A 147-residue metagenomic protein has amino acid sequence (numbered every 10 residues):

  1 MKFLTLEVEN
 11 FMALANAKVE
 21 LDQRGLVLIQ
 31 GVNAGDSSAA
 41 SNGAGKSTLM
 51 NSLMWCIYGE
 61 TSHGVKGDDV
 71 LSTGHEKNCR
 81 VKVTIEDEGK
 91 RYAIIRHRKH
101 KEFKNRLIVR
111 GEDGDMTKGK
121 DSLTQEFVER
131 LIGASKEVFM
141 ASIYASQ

Functional and structural regions predicted by a protein language model:
M1-Q125, E129-A141: Extreme N-terminal "head/tail" segments of very large remodeling/mechanoenzyme assemblies
